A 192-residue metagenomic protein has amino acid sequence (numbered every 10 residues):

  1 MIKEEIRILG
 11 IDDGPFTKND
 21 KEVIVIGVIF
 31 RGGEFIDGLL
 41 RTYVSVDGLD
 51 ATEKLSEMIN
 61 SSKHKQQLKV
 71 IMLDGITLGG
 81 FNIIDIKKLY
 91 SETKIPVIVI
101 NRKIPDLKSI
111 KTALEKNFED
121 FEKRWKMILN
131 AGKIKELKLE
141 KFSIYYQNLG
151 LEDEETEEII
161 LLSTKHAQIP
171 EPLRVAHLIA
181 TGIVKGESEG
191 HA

Functional and structural regions predicted by a protein language model:
I2-K18: Two-metal-ion RNase H-like nuclease active-site motif
K3, E22, V46, D50-K54 (+5 more regions): Conserved active-site and cofactor/substrate-binding residues in soluble primary-metabolism enzymes
I11-D12, K69-I76, I98-N101: Short glycine-rich or small-residue beta-strand-to-loop segments that form or flank ligand, phosphate, metal/Fe-S
G14-T17, G75-I84, K103-D106, E152-D153: Gly/Ser/Thr-rich loops at beta-strand to alpha-helix junctions that form or flank small-molecule/cofactor-binding
E22-G79: A glycine-rich, hydrophobic loop/mini-helix early in the fold
D85-I144: Long, charge-dense
N148-A192: Charge-patterned, long linear interaction tracts outside catalytic cores
